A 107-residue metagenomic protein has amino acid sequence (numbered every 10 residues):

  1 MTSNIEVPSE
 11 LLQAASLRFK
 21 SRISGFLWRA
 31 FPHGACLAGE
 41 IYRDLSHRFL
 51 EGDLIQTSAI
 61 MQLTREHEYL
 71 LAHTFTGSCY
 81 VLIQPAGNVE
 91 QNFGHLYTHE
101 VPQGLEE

Functional and structural regions predicted by a protein language model:
M1-M61, V101-E107: N-terminal non-globular leader segments, chiefly Sec-dependent signal peptides
M61-E107: Short, compact, well-ordered microdomains
